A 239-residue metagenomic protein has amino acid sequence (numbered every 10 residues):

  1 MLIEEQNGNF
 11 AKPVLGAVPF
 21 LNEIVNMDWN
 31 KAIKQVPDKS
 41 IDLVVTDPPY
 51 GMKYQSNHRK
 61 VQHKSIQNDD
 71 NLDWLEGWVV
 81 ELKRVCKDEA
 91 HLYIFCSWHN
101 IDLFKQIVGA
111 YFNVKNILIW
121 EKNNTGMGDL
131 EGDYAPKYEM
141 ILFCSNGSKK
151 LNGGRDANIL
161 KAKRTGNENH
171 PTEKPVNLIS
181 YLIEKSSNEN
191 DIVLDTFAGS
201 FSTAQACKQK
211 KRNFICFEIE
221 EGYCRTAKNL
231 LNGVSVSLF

Functional and structural regions predicted by a protein language model:
M1-Q6, F10-R225: Core catalytic lobe of class I
Y223-F239: Cysteine-dependent PTP/DSP-like catalytic domain, specifically the C-terminal lobe
